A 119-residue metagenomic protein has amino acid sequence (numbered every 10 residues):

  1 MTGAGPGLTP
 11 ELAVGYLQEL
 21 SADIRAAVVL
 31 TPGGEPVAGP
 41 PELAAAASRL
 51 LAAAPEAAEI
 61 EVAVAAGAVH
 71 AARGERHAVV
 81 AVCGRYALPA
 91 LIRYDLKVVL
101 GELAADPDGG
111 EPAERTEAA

Functional and structural regions predicted by a protein language model:
M1-A119: Non-catalytic interaction/Regulatory regions outside core domains
